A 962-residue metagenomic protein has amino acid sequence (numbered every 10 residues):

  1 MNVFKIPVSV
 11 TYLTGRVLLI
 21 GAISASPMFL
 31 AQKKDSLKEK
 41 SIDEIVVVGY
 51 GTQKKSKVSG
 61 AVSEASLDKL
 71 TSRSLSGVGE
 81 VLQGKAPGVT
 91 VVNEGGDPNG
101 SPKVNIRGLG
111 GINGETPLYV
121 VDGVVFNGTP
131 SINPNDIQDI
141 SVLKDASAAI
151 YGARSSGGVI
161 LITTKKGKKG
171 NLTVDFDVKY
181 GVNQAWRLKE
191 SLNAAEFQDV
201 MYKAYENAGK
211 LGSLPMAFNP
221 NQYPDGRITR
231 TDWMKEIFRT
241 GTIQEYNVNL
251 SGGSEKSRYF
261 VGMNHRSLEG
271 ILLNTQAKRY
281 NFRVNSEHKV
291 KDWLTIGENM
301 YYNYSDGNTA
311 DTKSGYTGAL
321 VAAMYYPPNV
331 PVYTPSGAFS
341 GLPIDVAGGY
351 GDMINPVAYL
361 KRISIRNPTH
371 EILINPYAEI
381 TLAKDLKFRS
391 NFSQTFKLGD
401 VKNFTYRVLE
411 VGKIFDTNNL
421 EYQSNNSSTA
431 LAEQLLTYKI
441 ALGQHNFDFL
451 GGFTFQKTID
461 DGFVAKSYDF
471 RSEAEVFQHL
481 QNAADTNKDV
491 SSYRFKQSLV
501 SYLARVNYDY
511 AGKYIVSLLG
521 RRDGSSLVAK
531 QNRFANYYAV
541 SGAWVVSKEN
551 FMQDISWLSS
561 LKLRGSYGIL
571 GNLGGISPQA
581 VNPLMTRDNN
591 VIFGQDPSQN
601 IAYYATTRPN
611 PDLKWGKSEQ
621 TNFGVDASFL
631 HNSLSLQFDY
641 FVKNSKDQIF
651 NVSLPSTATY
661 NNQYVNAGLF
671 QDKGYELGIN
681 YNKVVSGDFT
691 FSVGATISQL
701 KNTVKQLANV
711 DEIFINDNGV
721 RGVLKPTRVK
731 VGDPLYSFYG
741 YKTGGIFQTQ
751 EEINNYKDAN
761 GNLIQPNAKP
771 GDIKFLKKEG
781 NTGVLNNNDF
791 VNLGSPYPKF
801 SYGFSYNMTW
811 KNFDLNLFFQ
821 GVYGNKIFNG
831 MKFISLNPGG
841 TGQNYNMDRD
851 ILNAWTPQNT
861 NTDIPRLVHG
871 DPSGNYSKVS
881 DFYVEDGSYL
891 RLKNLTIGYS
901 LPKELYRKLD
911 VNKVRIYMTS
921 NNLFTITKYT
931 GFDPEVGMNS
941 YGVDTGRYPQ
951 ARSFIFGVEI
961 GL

Functional and structural regions predicted by a protein language model:
M1-V284, H288-N303, T312-S314, I344-G348 (+11 more regions): Short, small/polar-rich motifs associated with maturation and membrane association, primarily at protein termini
S36-K38, I42-E44, L70-S72, T116 (+9 more regions): Extracellular/periplasmic, surface-exposed regions of secreted and cell-surface proteins
G110-I112, S155, G252-K256, H265 (+7 more regions): A generic beta-sheet turn/junction motif
Y119, Y508, K777, M808: Short aromatic-centered micro-motifs
L143, L161-T163, G624, G678 (+3 more regions): Residues within well-ordered beta-strands of beta-sheet-rich folds
S213, A217-F218, P224, L409 (+7 more regions): Surface-exposed, extracytoplasmic segments of Gram-negative outer-membrane nutrient-acquisition systems
S286, Y325-P327: Helix-loop junctions and hydrophobic alpha-helical segments within the transmembrane domains of large membrane
